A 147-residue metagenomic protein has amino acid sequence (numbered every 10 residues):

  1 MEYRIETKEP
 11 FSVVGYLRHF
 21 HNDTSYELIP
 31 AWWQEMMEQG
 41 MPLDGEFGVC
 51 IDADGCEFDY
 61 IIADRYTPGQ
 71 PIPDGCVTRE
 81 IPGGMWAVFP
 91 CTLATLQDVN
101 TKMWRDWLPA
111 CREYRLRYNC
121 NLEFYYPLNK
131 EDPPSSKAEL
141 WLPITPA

Functional and structural regions predicted by a protein language model:
M1-A147: A solvent-exposed interaction/effector surface
